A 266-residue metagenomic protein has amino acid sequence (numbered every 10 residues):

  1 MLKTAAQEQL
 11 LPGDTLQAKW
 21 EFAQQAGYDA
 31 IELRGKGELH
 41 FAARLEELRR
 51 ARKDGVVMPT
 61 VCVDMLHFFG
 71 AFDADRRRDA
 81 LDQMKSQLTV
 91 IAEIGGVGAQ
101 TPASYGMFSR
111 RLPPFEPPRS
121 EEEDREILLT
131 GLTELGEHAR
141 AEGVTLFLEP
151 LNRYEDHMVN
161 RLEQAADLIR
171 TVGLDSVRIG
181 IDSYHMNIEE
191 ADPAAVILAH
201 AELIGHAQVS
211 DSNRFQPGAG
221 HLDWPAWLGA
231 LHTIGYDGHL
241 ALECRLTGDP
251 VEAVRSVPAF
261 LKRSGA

Functional and structural regions predicted by a protein language model:
M1-G27, R52, G95-V97, T133 (+2 more regions): Histidine-acidic metal/acid-base catalytic patches
M1-Q7, P59-G70, Y105-E116: N-terminal small/glycine-rich loop or linker at the start of catalytic domains across soluble metabolic enzymes
L10-P12, G35-G37, D64-H67, A103-M107 (+4 more regions): Active-site-proximal loop/turn and secondary-structure-junction residues that shape catalytic pockets, frequently
F22-A42, C62-L66: N-terminal substrate-binding region of glycoside hydrolase catalytic domains
E32, T60-C62, Q100, F147 (+2 more regions): Conserved beta-strand positions in the central sheet of alpha/beta enzyme cores
E32-K53, A103-R110: Glycine-rich, proline-tolerant flexible connector loops at the mouths of alpha/beta enzymes
F41-E46, R77, P250-A253: Metal-dependent catalytic neighborhoods of phosphoester/phosphodiester hydrolases
K53-D54, G70, A74-R178: Active-site acidic/histidine proton-transfer and metal-coordination neighborhood in alpha/beta enzyme cores
